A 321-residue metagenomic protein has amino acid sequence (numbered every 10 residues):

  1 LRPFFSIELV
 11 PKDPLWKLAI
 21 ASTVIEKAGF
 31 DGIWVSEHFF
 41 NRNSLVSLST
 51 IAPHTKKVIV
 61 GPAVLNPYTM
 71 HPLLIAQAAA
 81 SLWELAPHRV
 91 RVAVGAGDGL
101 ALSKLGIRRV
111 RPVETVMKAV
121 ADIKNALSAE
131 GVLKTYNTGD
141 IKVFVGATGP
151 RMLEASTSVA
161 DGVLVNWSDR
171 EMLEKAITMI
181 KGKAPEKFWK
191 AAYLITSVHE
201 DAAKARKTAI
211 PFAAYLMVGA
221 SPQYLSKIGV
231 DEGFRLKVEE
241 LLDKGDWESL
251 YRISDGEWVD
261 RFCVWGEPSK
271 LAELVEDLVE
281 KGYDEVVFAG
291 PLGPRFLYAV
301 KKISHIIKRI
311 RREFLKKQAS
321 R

Functional and structural regions predicted by a protein language model:
L1-R321: Active-site-adjacent structural elements that line small-molecule/cofactor binding pockets in enzymes
